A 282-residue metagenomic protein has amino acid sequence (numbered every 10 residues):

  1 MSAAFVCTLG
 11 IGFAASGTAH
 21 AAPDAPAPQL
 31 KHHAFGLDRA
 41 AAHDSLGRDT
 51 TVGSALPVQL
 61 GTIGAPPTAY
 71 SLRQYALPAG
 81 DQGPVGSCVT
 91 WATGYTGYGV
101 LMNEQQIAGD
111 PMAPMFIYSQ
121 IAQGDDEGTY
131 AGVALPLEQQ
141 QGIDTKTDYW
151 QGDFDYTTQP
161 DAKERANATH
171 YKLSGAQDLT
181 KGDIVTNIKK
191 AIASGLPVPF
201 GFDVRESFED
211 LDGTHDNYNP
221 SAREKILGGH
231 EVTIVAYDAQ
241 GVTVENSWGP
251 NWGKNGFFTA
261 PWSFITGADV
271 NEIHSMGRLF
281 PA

Functional and structural regions predicted by a protein language model:
M1-V85, T90, G94, Y98 (+2 more regions): Structured alpha-helical subdomains that flank or immediately precede key functional sites
D44-S45, D110-P114, T180-I184, P261: General structural signal for secondary-structure boundaries
P66, Y98, Q123-E245, P250-A282: Predominantly the structural core of cysteine protease catalytic domains
A69-R73, A108-M115, D161-R165, E209: Short amphipathic alpha-helical segments, especially helix-boundary/capping motifs
Q74-S87, N103, I117-G128, S174-L179: Second-shell loop/turn segments in exported
Q105-I107, G195: Short loop/turn hinge sites at secondary-structure boundaries
A108-G124, Y156: Acidic helix-start/capping segments at beta-turn-to-alpha-helix junctions
